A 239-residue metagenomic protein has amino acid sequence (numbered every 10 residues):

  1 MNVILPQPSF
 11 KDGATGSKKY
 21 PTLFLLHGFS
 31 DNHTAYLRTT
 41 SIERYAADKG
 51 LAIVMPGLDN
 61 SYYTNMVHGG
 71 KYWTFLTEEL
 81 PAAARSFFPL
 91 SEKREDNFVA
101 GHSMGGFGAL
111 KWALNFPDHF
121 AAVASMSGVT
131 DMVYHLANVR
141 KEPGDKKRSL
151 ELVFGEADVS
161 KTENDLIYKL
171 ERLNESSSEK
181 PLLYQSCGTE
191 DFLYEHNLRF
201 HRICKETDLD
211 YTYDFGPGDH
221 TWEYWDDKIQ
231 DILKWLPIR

Functional and structural regions predicted by a protein language model:
M1-R239: Non-catalytic cap/lid and distal C-terminal segments of serine-dependent acyl enzymes
